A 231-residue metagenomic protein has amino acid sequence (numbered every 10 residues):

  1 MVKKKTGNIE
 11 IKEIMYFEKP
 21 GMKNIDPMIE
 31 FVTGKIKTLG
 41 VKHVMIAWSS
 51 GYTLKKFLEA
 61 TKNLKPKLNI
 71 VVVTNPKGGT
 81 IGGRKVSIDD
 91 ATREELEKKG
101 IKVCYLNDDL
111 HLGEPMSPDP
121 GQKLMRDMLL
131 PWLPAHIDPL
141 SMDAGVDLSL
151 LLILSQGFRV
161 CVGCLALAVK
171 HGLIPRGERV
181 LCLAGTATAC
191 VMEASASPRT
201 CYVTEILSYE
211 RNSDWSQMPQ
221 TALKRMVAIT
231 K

Functional and structural regions predicted by a protein language model:
V2-K231: Conserved mixed alpha/beta catalytic, RNA-binding, or beta-rich assembly cores of soluble enzyme, regulatory
